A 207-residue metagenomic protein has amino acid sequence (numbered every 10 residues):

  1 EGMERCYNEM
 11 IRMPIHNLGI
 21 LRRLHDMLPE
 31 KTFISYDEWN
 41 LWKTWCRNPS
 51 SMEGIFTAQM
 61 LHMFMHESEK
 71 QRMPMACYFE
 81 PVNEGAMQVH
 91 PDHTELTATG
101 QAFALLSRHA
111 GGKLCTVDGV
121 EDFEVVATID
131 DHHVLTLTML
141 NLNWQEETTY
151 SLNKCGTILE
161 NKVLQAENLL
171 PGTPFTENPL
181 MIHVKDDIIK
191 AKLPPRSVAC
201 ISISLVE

Functional and structural regions predicted by a protein language model:
E1-G54: Noncatalytic carbohydrate-binding groove/subsite architecture in carbohydrate-active enzymes
D26-E30, S68-Q71, T157-L159: Short helix-capping segments at alpha-helix termini
F33-V134: Aromatic/acidic polysaccharide-binding cleft in carbohydrate-active enzymes
F64, A76, F103, L137 (+3 more regions): Hydrophobic, well-ordered secondary-structure elements that form the walls of internal hydrophobic environments
G119-E121, D131, E146, I182-I189: Ser/Thr- and Asn-enriched, surface-exposed coil loops between beta-strands
D122-T157, N161, R196-S202: Carbohydrate-binding surface patches
K154-P174: Solvent-exposed beta-hairpin/edge-strand motifs
L180-E207: C-terminal beta-strand-rich structural cap/linker in extracellular carbohydrate-active enzymes
